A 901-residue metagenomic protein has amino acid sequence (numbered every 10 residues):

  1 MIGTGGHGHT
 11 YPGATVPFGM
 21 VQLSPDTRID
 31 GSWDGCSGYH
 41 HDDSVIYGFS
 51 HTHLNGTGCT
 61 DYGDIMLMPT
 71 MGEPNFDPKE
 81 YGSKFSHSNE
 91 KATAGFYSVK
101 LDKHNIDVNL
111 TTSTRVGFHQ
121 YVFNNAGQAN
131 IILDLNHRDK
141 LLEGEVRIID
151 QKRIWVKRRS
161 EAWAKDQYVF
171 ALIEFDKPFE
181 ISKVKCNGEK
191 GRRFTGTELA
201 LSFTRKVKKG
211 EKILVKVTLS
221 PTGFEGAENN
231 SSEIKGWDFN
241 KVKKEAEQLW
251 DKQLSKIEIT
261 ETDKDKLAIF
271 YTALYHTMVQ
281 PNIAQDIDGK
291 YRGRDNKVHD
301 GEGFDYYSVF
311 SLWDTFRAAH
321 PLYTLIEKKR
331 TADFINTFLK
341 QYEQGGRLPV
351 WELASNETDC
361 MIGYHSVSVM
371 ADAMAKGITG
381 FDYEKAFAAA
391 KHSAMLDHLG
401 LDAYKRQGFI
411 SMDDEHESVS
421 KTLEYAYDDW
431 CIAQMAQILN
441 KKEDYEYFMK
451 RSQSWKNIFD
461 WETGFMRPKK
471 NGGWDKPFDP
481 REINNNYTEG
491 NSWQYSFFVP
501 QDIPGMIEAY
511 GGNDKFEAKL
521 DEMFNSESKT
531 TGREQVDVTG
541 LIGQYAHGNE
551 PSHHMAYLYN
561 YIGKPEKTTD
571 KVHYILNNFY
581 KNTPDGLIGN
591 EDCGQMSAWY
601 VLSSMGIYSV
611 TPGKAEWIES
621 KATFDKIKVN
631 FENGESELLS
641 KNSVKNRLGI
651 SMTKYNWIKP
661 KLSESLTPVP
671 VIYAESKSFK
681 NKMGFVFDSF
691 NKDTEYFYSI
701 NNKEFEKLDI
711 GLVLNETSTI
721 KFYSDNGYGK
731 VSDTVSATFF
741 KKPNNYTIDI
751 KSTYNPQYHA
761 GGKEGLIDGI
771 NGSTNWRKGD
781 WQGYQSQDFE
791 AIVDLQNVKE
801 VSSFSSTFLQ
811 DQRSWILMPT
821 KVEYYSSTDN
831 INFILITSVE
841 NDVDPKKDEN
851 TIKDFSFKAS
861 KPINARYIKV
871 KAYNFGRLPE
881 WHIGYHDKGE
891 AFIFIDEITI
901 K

Functional and structural regions predicted by a protein language model:
M1-H320, T324-S368, M374-L423, C431-N457 (+7 more regions): Accessory carbohydrate-recognition regions in carbohydrate-active enzymes
N125-G127, S689-E695, V798-V801, P819: Short proline/glycine-enriched turn/loop motifs at strand-loop junctions of beta-rich domains
S202-T204, L708-V713, I852-S860: Exposed aromatic-hydrophobic patches
K212, N715-T719, A865: Extracellular Ig-like/FN3 beta-sandwich strand-entry sites
S220, Y723-G727, Y873-F875: Beta-strand-rich extracellular modules
N656-G783, Q787-F789: Short, compositionally stereotyped local motifs that mark structural "simplifiers"
S773-T837, T851-K901: Aromatic, loop-rich ligand-recognition surfaces of beta-strand-rich domains
L835-P845: Solvent-exposed serine/threonine-rich low-complexity stretches and specific carbohydrate-binding patches
